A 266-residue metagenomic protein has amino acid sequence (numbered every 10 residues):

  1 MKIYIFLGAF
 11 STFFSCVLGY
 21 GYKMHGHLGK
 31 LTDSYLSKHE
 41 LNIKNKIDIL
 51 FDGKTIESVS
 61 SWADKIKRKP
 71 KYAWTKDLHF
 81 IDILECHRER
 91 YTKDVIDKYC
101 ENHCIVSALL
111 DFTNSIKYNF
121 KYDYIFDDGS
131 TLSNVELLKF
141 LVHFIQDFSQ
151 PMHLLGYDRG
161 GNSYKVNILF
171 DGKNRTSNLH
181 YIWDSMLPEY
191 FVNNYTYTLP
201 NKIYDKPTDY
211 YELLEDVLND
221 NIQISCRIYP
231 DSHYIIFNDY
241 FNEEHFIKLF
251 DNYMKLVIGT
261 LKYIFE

Functional and structural regions predicted by a protein language model:
K2-L18: Classical Sec-dependent N-terminal signal peptides that target proteins to the secretory pathway
C16-F144, P151-E266: N-terminal, motif-rich segments that launch catalysis or mediate targeting to/interaction with membranes, typified by
